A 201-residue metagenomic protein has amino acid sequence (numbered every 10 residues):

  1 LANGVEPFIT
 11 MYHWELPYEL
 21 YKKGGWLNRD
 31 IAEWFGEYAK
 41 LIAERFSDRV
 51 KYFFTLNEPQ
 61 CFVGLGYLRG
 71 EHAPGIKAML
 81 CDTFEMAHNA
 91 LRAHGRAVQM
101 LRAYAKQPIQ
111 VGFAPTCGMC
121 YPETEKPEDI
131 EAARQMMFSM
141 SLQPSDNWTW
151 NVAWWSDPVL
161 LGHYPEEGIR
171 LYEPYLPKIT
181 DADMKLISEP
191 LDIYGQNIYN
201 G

Functional and structural regions predicted by a protein language model:
A2-G201: Active-site region of glycoside hydrolase catalytic domains
